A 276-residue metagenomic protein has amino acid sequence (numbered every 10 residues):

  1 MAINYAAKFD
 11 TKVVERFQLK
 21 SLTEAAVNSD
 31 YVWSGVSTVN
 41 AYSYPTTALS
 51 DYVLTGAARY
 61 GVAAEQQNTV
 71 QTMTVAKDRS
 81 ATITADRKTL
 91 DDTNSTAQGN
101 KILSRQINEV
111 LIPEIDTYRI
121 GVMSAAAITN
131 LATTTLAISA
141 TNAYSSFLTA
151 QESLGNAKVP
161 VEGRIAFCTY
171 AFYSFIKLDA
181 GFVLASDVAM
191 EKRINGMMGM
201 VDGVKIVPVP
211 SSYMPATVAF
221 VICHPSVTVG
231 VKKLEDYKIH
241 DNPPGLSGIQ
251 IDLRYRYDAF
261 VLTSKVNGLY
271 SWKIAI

Functional and structural regions predicted by a protein language model:
M1-M73, W272-I274: N-terminal "assembly arms/tails" that initiate or stabilize quaternary assembly in self-assembling proteins
F9-Q18, S146, A150, F220 (+1 more regions): Short, Φ-rich (hydrophobic/aromatic) sequence segments
W33, G56, E65-Q67, V75-K77 (+6 more regions): Generic, well-ordered alpha-helical segments
T38-N40, T46, G61-A64, T69-Q98 (+1 more regions): Structured, hydrophobic secondary-structure cores that serve as assembly/anchoring elements
V39-N40, G155-I239: Extended oligomerization regions of viral-like shell subunits
L49-V53, F175-L178, F260-L262: Short helix/loop capping segments that flank catalytic or ligand/cofactor-binding pockets
T89-A157, S271-I276: Alpha-helical scaffold segments that mediate packing/assembly in large oligomeric complexes
H240-I276: Extended, compositionally biased alpha-helical segments that mediate assembly or anchoring
